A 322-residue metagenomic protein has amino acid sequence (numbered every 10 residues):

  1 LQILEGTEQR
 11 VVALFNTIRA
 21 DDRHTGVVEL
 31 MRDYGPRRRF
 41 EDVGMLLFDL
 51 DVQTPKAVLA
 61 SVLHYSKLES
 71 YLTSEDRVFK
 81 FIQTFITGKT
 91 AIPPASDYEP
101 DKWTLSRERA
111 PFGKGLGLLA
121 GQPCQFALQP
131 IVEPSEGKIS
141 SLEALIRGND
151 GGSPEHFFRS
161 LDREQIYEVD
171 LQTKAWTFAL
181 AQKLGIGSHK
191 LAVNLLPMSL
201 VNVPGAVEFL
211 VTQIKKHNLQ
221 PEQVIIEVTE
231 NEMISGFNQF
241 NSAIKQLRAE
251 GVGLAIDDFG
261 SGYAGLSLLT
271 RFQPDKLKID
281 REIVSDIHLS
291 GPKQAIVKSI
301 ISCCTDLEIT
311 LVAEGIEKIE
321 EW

Functional and structural regions predicted by a protein language model:
L1-P123, A127-L128, V132-S135, F178 (+2 more regions): Charge-rich, low-complexity N-terminal segments
I3-E5, R147, T229: Short hydrophobic/aromatic beta-strand micro-patches that form the beta-sheet surface supporting nucleotide- or nucleic
W103-H217: Bacterial c-di-GMP phosphodiesterase EAL domain
A206-T212, Q239-S242, G291-K298: Charged helix-capping and loop-helix junction motifs
I214-I287, L307-W322: The catalytic core of metal-dependent phosphodiesterases that act on cyclic dinucleotides
I296-E308: Alpha-helix-loop-beta-strand connector modules within alpha/beta enzyme cores
